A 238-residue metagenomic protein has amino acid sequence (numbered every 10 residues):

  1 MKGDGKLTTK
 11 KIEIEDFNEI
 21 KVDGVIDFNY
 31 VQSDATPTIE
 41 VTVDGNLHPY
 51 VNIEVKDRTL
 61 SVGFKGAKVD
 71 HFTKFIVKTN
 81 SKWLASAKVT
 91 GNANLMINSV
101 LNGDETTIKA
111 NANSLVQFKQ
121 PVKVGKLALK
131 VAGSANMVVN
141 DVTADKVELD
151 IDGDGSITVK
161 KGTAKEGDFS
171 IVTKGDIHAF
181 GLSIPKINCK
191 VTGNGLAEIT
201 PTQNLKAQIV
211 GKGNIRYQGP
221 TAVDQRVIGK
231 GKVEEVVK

Functional and structural regions predicted by a protein language model:
M1-K238: Intrinsically disordered, low-complexity terminal regions
